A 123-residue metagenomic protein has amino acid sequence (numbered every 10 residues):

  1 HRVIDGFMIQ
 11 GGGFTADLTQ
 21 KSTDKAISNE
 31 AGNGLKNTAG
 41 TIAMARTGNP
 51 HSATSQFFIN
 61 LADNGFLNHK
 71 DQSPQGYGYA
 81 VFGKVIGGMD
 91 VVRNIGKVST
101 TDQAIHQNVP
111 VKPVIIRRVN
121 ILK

Functional and structural regions predicted by a protein language model:
H1-K123: Cyclophilin-like peptidyl-prolyl cis-trans isomerases
